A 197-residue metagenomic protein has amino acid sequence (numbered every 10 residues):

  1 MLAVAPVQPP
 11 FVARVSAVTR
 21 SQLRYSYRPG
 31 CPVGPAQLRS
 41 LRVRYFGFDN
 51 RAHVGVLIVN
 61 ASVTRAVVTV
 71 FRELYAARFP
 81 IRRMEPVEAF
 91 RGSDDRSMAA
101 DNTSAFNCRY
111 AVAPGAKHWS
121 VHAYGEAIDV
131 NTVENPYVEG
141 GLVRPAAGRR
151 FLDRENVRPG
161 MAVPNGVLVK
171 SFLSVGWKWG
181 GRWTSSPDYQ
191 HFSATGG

Functional and structural regions predicted by a protein language model:
M1-R51: N-terminal module-boundary/linker segments of secreted carbohydrate-active enzymes
L2-R20, V70, S104-W119: Charged, low-complexity, helix/coiled-coil-prone segments
Q22-P29, A52-A61, Y110-A116: N-terminal post-signal-peptidase region of extra-cytosolic proteins
V33-A100: Active-site acidic/histidine clusters and adjacent loop/turn architecture that either coordinate catalytic ions
L41-V43, V70, L74, F106 (+4 more regions): Generic structural hydrophobic/aromatic packing signal, biased to beta-strands
Y45-G47, F71-R78, Y110, E134 (+2 more regions): Sec/Tat-exported extracytoplasmic proteins
R78-R82, S97-T132: Mid-length scaffold segments of soluble, non-membrane domains
A113-W119, Y124-G197: Catalytic cores and adjacent binding grooves of peptidoglycan-active enzymes
